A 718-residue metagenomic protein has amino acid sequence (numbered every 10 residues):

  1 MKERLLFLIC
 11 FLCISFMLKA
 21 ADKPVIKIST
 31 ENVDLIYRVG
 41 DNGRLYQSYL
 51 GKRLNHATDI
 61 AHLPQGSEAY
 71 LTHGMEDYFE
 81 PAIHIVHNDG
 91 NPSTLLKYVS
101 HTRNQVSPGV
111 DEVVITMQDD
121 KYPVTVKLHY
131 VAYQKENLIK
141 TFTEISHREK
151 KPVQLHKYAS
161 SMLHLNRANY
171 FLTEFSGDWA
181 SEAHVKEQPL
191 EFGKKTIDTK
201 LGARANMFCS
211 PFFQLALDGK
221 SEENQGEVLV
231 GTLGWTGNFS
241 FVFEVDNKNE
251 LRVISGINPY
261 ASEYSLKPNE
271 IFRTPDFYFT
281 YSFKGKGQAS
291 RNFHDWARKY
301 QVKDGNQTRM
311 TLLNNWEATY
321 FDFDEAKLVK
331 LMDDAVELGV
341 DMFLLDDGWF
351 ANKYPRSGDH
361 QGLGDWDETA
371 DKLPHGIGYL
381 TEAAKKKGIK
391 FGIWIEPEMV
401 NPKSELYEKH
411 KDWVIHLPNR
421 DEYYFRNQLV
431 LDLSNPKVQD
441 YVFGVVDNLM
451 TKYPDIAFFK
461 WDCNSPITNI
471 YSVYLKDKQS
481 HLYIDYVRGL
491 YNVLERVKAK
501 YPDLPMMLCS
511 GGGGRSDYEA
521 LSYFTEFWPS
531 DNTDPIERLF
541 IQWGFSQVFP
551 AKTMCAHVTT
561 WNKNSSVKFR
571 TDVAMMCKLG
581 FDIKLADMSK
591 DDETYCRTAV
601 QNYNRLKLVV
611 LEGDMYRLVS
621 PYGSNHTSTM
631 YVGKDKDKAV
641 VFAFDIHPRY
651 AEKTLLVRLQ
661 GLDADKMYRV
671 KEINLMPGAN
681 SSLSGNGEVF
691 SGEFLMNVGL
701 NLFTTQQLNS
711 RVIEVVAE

Functional and structural regions predicted by a protein language model:
M1-K23: Bacterial Sec-dependent N-terminal signal peptides
D22-I36, R44-E244, Y260, M667-N680: Polysaccharide-binding surfaces and accessory modules of carbohydrate-active proteins
N32, F213-L215, E223, P621-A664: Carbohydrate-binding surface patches
G74-A82, V86-L96, Q225-N238, F279-V302 (+4 more regions): Glycine-rich, aromatic-flanked loop segments that form ligand/cofactor-binding clefts across common enzyme folds
P92-Y98, Y264-F283, L708-V716: Short Pro-Gly-centered flexible turn/kink motifs
D304-G444, Y453, A457-F458: Aromatic-lined carbohydrate-binding/catalytic grooves of carbohydrate-active enzymes
P374-G376, E408, V414-K568, K578-I583 (+2 more regions): Active-site neighborhood of glycoside hydrolase catalytic domains
H647-E718: C-terminal beta-sandwich/jelly-roll accessory domains of carbohydrate-active enzymes
